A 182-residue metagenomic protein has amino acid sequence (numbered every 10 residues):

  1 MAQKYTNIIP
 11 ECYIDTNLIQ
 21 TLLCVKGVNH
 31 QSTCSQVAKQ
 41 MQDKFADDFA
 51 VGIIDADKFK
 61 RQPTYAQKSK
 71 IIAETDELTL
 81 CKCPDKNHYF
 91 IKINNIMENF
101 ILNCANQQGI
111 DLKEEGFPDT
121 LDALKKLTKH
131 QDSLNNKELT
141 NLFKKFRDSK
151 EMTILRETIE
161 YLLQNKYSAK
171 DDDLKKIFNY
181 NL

Functional and structural regions predicted by a protein language model:
M1-L182: Acidic, divalent-metal-binding catalytic cores of TOPRIM and closely related two-metal-ion phosphodiester/pyrophosphate
